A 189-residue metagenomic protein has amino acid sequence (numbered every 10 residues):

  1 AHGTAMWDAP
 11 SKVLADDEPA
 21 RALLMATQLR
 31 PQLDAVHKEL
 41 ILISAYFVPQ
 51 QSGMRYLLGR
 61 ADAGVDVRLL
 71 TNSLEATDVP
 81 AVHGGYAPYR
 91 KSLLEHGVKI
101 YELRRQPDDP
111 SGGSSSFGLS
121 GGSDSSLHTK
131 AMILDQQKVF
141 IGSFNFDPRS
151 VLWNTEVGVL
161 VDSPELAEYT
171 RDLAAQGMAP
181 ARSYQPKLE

Functional and structural regions predicted by a protein language model:
A1-E189: Charged, low-complexity intrinsically disordered terminal segments
